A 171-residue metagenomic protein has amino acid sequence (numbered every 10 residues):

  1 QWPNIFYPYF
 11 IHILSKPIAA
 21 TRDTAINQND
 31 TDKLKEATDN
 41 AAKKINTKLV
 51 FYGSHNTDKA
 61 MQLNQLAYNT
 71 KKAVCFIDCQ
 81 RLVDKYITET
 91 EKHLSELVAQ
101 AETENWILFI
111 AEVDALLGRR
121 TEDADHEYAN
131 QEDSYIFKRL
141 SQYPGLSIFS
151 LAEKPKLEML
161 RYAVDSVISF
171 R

Functional and structural regions predicted by a protein language model:
Q1-Y86, T90-V113, L117-G118, Y128-R171: AAA+ P-loop ATPase motor domain of ring mechanoenzymes
R120-D123: Active-site loop/short helix in cyclic nucleotide turnover domains
